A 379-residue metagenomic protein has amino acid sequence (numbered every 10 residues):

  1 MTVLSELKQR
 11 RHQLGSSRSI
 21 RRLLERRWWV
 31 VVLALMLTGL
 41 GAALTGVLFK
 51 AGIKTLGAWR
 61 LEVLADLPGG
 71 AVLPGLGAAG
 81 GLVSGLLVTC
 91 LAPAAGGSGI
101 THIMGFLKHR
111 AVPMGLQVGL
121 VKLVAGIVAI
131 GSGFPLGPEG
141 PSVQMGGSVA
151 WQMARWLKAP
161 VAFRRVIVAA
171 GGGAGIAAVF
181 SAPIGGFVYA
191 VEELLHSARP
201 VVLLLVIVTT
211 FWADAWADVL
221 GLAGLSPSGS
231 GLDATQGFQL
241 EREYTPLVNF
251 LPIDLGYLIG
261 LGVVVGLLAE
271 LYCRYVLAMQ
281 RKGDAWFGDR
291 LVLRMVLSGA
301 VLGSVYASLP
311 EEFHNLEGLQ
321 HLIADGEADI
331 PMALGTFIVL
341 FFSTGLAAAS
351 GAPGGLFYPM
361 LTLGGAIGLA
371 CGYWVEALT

Functional and structural regions predicted by a protein language model:
M1-T379: Alpha-helical transmembrane segments and immediately membrane-proximal extracytoplasmic
